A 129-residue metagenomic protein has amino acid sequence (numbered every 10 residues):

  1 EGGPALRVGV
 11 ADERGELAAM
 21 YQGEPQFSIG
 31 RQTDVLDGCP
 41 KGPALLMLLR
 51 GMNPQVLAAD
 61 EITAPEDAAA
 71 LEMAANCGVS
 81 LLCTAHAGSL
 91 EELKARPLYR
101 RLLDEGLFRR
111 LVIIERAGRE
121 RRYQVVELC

Functional and structural regions predicted by a protein language model:
G2-L48: P-loop NTPase switch/communication element
V10, D34-D37, C83, I113 (+1 more regions): Structural signal for conserved beta-strand scaffold positions within catalytic alpha/beta enzyme cores
L17-Y21, E91-L93, R119-Y123: Switch/connector loops and helix/strand junctions flanking conserved nucleotide-binding motifs in nucleotide-processing
G23, L48-R50, E72, V126: Surface-exposed beta-strand edges and their flanking turn/coil or helix-capping segments
G42-P43, A69, R100, R121: A broad, structure-centric signal for solvent-exposed, well-ordered loop/edge residues that line or flank functional
M52-P54, A58-L111, R116: Conserved P-loop NTPase nucleotide-binding/switch module
R109-C129: Conserved P-loop NTPase
